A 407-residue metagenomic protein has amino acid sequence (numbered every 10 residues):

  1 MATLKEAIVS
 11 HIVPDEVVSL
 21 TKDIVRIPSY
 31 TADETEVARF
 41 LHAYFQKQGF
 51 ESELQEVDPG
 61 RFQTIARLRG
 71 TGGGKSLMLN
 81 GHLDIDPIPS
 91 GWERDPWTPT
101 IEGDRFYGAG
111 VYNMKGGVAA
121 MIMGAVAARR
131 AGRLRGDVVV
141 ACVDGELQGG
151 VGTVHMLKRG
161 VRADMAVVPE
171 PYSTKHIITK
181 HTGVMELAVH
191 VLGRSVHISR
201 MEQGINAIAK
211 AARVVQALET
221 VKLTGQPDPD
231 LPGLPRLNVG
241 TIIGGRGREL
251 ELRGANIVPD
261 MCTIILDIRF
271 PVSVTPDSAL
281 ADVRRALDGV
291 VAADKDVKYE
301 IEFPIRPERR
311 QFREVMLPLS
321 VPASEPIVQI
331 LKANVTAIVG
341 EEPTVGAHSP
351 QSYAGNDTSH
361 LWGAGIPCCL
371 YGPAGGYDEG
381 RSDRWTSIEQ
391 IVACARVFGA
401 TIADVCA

Functional and structural regions predicted by a protein language model:
M1-K5, D15, M185-A407: Metal-dependent amide/peptide-bond hydrolase catalytic core, centered on the "pita-bread" metallohydrolase fold
A2-Y107, R130-L134: Acidic/His- and Gly-rich active-site-bordering loop/insert found across diverse amide/peptide-bond hydrolases
F50-L54, H176, V345-H348, C368: A short linear hydrophobic-aromatic micro-motif
E53, L77-L79, A141, M165-V167 (+4 more regions): Hydrophobic/aromatic beta-strand patches that form the interior of the parallel beta-sheet core in alpha/beta enzyme
D86-E102, K180-H190, A333, A337: Acidic-glycine-rich active-site phosphate/pyrophosphate-binding loop
D86-I88, G150-G152, T174-I177, L223-Q226 (+1 more regions): A short, acidic/glycine-rich surface segment
F106, Y112, G116-T220, P229 (+1 more regions): Fold-level recognition of mixed alpha/beta catalytic cores in primary-metabolism enzymes, strongest
